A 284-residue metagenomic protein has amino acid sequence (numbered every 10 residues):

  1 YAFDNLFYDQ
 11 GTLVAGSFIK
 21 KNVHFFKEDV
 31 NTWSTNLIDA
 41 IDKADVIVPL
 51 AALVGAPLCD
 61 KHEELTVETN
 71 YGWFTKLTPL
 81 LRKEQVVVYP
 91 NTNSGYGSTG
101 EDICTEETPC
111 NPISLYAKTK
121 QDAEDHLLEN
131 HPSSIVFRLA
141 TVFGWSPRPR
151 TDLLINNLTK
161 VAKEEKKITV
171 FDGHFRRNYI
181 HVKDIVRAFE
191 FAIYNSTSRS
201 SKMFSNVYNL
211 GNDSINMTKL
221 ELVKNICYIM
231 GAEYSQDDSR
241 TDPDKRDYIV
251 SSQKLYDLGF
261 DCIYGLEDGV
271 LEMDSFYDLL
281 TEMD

Functional and structural regions predicted by a protein language model:
Y1-V46: N-terminal Rossmann/SDR dinucleotide-binding element
E28, A162-K166, V170-D284: C-terminal substrate-binding subdomain of Rossmann-fold SDR/epimerase-dehydratase oxidoreductases
V30-E68: NAD(P)H-binding glycine-rich loop region in Rossmannoid oxidoreductase-like domains and their noncatalytic homologs
P49, T75-L115: Conserved Rossmann-fold NAD(P)-dependent oxidoreductase catalytic core, especially the SDR/UDP-sugar
A56-W73, C104-P112: Short alpha-helical oligomerization interface
L65-V67, T108, I113-Q121, R148 (+2 more regions): Short-chain dehydrogenase/reductase
S98, N111-I135, A140, K163-E164: Active-site Tyr-X1-5-Lys
I113, A140-D152, D172-K183, S214: Glycine-rich "substrate-gating" loop/helix at the edge of Rossmann-like oxidoreductase active sites
